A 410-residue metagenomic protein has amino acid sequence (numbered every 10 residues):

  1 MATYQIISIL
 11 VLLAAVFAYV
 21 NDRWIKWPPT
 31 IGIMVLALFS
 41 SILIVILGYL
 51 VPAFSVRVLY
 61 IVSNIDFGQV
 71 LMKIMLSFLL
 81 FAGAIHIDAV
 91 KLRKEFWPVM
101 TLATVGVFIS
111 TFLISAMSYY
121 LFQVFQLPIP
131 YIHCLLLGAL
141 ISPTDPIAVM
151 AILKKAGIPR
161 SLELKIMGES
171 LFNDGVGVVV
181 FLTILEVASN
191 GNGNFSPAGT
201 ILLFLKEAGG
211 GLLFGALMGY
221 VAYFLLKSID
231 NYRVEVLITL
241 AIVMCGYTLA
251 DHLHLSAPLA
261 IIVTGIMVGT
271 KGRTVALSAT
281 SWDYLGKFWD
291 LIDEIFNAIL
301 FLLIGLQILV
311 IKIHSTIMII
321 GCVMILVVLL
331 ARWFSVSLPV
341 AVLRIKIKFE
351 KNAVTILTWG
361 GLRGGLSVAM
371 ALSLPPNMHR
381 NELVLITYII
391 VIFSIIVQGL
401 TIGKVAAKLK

Functional and structural regions predicted by a protein language model:
M1-K410: Transmembrane helical cores of multi-pass secondary ion antiporters/exchangers
